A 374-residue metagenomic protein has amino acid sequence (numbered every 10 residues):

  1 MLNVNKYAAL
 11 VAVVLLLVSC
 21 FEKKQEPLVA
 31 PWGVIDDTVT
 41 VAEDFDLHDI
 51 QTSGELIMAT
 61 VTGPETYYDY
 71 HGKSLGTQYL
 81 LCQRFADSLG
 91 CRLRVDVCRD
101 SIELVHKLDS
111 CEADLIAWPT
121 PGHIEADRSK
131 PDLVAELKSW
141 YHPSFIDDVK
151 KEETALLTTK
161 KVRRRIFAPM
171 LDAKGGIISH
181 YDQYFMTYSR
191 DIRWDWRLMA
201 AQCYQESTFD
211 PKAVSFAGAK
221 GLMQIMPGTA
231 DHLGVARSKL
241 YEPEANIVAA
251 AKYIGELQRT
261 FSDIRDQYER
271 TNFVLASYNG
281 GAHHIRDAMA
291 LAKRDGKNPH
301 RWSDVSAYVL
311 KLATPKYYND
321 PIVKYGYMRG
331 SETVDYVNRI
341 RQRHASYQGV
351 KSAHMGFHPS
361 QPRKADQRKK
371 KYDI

Functional and structural regions predicted by a protein language model:
L17-S19: C-terminal motif of bacterial Sec signal peptides marking the signal peptidase cleavage site
F21-V41, L47-H48, G76-S88, I124-K160 (+3 more regions): Extended ligand-binding regions for polar small-molecule ligands
E26-P27, P31-P119, F185: Extracytoplasmic small-molecule ligand-binding "clamshell" domains of the periplasmic binding protein/Venus flytrap
D37-T38, K160-F209, E244-I247, S262-R265 (+2 more regions): Export/targeting segments at the very N-terminus of extracytoplasmic proteins
T62, P121-S139, R165-P169, V309-K316: Periplasmic-binding protein-like
I124-A126, N272-S346: Catalytic and substrate-binding regions of cell-wall glycan-acting enzymes that process beta-1,4-linked
K212-S238, N246-E256, I340: Substrate-binding/active-site groove segments that recognize and process beta-1,4-linked N-acetyl-hexosamine
E332-I374: Low-complexity, Gly/Ser/Thr/Pro-rich intrinsically disordered linker/tail segments
